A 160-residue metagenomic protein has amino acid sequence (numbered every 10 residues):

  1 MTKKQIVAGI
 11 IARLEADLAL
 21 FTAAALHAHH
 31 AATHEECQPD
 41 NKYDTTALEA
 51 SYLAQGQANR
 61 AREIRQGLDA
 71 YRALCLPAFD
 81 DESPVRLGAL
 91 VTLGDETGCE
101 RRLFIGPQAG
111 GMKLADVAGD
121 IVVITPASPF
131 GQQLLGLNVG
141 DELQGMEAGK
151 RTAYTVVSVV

Functional and structural regions predicted by a protein language model:
M1-G67: Helix-rich terminal scaffold detector
Q5, G9, A16, E100 (+3 more regions): Charged, alpha-helix-enriched surfaces in structured cytosolic catalytic cores of large nucleotide-utilizing machines
C37, A73, T155-V157: Sparse recognition of residues in long alpha-helices and their boundaries
Q55, N59-C99: Long amphipathic N-terminal alpha/beta scaffold segment
D81-M146: Non-DNA-binding regulatory cores of transcription-related proteins, predominantly C-terminal effector-binding
T97-G98, M146-Y154, V160: Short, charged beta-turn/beta-strand-edge "cap" motif at the junction between a beta-strand and an adjacent loop
